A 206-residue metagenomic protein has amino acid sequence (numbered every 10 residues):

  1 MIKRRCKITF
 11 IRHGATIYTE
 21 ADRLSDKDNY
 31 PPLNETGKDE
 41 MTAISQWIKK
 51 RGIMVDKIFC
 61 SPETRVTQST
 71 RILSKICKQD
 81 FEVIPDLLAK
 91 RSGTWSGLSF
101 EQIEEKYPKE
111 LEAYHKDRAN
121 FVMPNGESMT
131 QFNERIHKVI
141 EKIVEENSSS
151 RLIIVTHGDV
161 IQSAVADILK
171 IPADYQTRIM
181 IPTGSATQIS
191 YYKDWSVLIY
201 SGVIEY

Functional and structural regions predicted by a protein language model:
M1-K7, K50-M54, Q79-E82, K90-E105 (+2 more regions): Acidic, low-complexity terminal tails and accessory targeting/binding regions of phosphate-metabolizing enzymes
C6, R12-Q79: Active-site-proximal alpha-helix that buttresses catalytic centers in soluble enzyme cores
C6-I11, S150-T156, V160: Beta-strand elements within well-structured catalytic alpha/beta cores of enzymes that handle phosphate/sulfate esters
G14, G158, I204: Active-site metal-binding loops of divalent metal-dependent hydrolases
I17, R65-T67, A89-K90, V160-Q162: Short, active-site-adjacent cap segments at secondary-structure transitions
Y18, P32, S74-R135, S190 (+1 more regions): Phosphate-handling substructures
C60-S61, E134, V155-T156: Short beta-strand scaffold positions
I72, S163, D167: Active-site signature of alpha/beta-hydrolase-fold catalytic machinery across serine- and Asp/Cys-nucleophile hydrolases
